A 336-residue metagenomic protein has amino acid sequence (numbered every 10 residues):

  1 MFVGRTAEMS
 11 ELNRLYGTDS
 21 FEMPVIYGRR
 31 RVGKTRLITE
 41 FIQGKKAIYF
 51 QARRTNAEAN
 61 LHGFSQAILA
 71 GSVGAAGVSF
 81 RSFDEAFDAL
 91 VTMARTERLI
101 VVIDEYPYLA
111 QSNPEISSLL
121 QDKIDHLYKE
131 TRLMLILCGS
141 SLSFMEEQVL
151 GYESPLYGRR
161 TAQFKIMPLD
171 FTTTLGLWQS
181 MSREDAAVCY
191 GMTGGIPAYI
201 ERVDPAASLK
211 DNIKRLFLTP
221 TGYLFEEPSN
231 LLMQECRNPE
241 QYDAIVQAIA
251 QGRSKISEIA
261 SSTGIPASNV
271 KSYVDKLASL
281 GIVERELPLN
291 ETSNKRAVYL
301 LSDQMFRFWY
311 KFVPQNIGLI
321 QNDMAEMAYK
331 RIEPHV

Functional and structural regions predicted by a protein language model:
M1-L12: N-terminal pre-P-loop "Q-motif" helix
P24-Y27, R31, Y108, S112 (+2 more regions): Sensor-1/coupling segment of RecA-like P-loop NTPase cores
K34: Conserved lysine of the Walker
L37: Hydrophobic positions on the alpha1 helix immediately C-terminal to the Walker A/P-loop
G44-I48, R54, E58-G77, F308: Conserved NTP-binding/hydrolysis module of P-loop NTPases
A75-I103, Y108-Q111, L119, K123-M134: Mid-core helix/loop region of P-loop NTP-binding domains shared across ATPases and GTPases
M145-Y242, V246, A250: Interdomain motor-coupling "hinge/lid" segment immediately C-terminal to the ATP-binding subdomain of NTP-driven enzymes
P205-V336: Accessory nucleic acid-recognition modules appended to NTPase machines
